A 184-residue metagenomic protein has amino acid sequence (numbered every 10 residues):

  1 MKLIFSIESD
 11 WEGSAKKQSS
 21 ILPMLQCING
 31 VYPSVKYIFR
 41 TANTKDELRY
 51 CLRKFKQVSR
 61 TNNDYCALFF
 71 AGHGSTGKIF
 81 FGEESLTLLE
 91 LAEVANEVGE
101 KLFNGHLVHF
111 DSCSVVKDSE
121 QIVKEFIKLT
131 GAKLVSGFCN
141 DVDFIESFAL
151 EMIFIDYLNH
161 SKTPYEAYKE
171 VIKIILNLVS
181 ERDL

Functional and structural regions predicted by a protein language model:
M1-A67, I79-L88, F103-D111, L129: A domain-level signal for caspase-like cysteine endopeptidase catalytic cores and their zymogen-processing architecture
K16-S19, Q121, A149: Generic recognition of short, well-ordered alpha-helical segments
A71-T76, V115: Short glycine-rich anion-binding loops that position phosphate/pyrophosphate groups of nucleotides and phosphorylated
E83-S147: Catalytic cores of nucleophile-dependent amide-cleaving enzymes
T87-V98, S161-L184: Caspase-like cysteine protease fold
F148-N159: Short, small-residue alpha-helix embedded
